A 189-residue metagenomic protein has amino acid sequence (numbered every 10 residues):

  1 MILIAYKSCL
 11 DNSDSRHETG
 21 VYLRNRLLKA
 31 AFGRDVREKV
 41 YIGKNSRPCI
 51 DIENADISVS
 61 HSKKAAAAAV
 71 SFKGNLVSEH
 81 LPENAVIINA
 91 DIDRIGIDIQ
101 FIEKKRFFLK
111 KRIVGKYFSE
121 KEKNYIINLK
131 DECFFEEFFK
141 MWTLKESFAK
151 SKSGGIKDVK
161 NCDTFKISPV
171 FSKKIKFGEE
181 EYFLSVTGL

Functional and structural regions predicted by a protein language model:
M1-L189: Core catalytic alpha/beta fold that binds nucleotide/phospho-ligands
